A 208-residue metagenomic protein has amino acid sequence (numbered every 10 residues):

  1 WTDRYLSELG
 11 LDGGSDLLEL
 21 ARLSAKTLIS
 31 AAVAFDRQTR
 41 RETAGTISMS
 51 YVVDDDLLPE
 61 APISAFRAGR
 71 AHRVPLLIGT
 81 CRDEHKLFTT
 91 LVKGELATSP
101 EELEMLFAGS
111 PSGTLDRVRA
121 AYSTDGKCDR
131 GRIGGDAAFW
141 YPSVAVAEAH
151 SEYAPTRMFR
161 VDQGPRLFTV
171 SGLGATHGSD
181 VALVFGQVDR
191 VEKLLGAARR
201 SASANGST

Functional and structural regions predicted by a protein language model:
W1-L11: Helix-loop "lid/cap" segments that line or gate small-molecule binding pockets
D12-S201: Substrate-gating cap/lid region and adjacent catalytic-acid/histidine neighborhood within extracellular/lumenal
S203-T208: Non-catalytic, well-ordered alpha-helical segments in soluble enzyme domains
